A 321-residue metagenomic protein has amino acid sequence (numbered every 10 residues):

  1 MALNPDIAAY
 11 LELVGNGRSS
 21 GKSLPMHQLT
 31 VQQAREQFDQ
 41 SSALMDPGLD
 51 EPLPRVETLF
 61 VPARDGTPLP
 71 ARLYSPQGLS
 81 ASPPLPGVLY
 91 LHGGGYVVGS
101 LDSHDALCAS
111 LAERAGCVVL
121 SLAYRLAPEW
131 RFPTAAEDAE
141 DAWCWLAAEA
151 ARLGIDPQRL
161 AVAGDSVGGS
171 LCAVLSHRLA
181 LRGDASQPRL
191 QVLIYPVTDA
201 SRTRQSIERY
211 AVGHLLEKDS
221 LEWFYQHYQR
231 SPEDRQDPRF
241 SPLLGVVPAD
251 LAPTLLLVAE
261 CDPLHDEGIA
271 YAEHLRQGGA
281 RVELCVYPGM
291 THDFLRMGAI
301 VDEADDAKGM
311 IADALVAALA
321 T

Functional and structural regions predicted by a protein language model:
M1-L73, A320-T321: A glycine/proline-hinged amphipathic helix-loop "lid/cap" segment that gates access to hydrophobic ligand pockets
P83-G93: Short beta-strand element of the alpha/beta-hydrolase
H92-V98, C261: Active-site glycine-rich loops that stabilize anionic/oxyanionic intermediates across multiple enzyme folds
D102-L120: Short amphipathic alpha-helix adjacent to the substrate-entry channel of hydrolases
W130-R152, I311: Alpha/beta-hydrolase active-site loop
A147-V162, R182: Gly/Ser-rich "nucleophile elbow"/oxyanion-hole loop immediately N-terminal to the catalytic nucleophile in hydrolases
P157-Q158, V174-A320: Alpha/beta hydrolase fold serine-hydrolase catalytic domain that processes acyl esters and thioesters
G164, G168, C172: Gly/Ala-rich beta-loop-alpha elbow adjacent to hydrolase catalytic centers
